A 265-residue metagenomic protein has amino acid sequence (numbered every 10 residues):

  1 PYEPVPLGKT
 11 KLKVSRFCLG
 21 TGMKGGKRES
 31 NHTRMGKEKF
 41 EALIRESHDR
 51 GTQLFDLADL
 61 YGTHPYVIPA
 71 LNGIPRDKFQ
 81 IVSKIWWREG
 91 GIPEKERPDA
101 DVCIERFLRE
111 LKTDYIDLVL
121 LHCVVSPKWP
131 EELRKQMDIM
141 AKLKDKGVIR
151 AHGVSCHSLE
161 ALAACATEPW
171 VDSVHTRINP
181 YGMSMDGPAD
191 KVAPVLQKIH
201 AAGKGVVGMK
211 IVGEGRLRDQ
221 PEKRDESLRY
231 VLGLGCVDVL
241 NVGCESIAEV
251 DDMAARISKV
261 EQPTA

Functional and structural regions predicted by a protein language model:
P1-F79, Y230, D238: N-terminal binding-site loop/beta-alpha segment at the start of enzyme catalytic domains that lines or forms
P4, C123-A265: Beta/alpha (TIM)-barrel catalytic core signal, keyed to glycine-rich beta->alpha loops juxtaposed to Asp/Glu that bind
G8-V14, D49, I68-Q80, L108-D114 (+3 more regions): Acidic (Asp/Glu)-rich catalytic clusters
F17, F55, I116-V119, H152 (+2 more regions): Hydrophobic residues within beta-strands of alpha/beta enzymes
G25-E29, R88-P93, V125-P127, G215-L217: A short acidic, helix-capping loop that chelates divalent metal ions and anchors anionic groups
N31-S47, P93-K112, H157-A166, P221-Y230: Short, acidic/polar
D77-G91, H122: A short, structured active-site edge motif that brings together acidic residues
L108-K128: Active-site groove signature of glycoside hydrolases
